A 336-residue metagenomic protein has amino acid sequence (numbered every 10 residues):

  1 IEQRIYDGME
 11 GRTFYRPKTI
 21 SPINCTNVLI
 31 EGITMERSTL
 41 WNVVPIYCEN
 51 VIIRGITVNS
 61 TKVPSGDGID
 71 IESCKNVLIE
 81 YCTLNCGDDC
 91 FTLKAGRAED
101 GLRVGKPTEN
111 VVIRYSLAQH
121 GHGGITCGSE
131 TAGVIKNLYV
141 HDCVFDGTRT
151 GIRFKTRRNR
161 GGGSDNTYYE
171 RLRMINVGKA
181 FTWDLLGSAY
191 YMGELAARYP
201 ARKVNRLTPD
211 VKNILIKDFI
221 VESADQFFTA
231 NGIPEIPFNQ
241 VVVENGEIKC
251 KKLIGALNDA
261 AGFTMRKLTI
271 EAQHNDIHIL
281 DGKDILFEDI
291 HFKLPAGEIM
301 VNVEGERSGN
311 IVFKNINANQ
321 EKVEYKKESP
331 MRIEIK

Functional and structural regions predicted by a protein language model:
I1-K336: Extracellular/periplasmic carbohydrate-active domains that bind, remodel, or depolymerize complex polysaccharides
